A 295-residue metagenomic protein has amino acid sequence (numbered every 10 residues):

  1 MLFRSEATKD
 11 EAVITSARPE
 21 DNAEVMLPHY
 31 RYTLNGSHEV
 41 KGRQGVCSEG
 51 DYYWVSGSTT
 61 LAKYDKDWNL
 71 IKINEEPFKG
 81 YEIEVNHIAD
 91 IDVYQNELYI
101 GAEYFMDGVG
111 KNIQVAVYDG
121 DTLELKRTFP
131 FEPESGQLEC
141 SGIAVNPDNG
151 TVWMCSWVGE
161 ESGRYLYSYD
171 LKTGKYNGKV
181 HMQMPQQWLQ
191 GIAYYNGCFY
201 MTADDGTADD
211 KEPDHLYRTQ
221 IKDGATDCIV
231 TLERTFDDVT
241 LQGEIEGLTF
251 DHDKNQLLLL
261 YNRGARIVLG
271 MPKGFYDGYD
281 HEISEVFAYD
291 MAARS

Functional and structural regions predicted by a protein language model:
M1-L2: Short, small-residue-biased leader/transition segments that mark boundaries at the very start of proteins
I14-V40: A short helix->beta-strand "capping" segment at the edge of beta-propeller domains
H29, T33-E39, E75-I83, F129-Q137 (+2 more regions): Surface loop/turn motifs at the tips and blade-to-blade linkers of beta-strand repeat domains
Y32-T59, H87: Beta-strand-rich domains and repeat architectures in extracellular enzymes and scaffolds, especially beta-propellers
V40-C47, E82-D92, S135-V145, P185-A193 (+1 more regions): Repeated scaffold domains used in trafficking and secretory/extracellular systems, primarily beta-propellers
L61-Y64, D107-A116, E161-S168, A208-T219 (+1 more regions): Structural motif
L70-F105: Blade-loop segments of beta-propeller domains
M184-D223: Loop/turn-rich, solvent-exposed surfaces of beta-rich toroidal or solenoidal domains
